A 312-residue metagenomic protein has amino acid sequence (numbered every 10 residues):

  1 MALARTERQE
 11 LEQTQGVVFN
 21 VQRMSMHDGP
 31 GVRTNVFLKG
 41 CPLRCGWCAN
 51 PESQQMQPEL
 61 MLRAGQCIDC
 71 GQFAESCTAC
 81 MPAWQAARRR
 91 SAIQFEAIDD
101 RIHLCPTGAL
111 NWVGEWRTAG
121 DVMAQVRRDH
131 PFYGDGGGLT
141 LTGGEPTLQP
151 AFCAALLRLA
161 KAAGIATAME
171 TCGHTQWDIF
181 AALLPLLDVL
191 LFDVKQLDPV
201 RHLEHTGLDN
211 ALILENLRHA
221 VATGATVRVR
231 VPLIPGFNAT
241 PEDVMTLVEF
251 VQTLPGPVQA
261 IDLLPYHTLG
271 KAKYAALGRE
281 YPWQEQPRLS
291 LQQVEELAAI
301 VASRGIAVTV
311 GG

Functional and structural regions predicted by a protein language model:
M1-A74, A83-W84, V310: Flexible, acidic/Gly-rich N-terminal and inter-domain linker regions that tether and position cofactor-handling modules
M1-P30, L233-G312: Auxiliary Fe-S-binding modules of radical SAM enzymes
V21, P51, A64, G108 (+5 more regions): Fold-independent oxyanion-binding glycine-rich loops and adjacent beta-strand/coil segments at enzyme active sites
G46-S53, G71-I93, D99-E115: Iron-sulfur cluster-binding cysteine motifs and their immediate structural context in ferredoxin-like electron-transfer
M61-Q66, A86, R90-D99, W116-R127: Short cysteine/histidine-rich metal-coordination sites, predominantly Zn2+-binding motifs
L62, L203-D209, G278-Q286: Short glycine-enriched, charge-decorated loop/helix-capping segments at active-site entrances that position
G120-A276: Conserved AdoMet/S-adenosylmethionine-binding subsite of the radical SAM
